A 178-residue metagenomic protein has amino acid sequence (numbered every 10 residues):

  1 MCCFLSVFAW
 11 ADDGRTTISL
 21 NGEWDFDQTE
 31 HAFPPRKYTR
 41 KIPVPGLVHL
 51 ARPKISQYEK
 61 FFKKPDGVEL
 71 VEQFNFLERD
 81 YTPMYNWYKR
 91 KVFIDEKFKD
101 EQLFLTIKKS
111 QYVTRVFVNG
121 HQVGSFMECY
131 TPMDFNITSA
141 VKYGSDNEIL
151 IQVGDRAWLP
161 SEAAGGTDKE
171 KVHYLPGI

Functional and structural regions predicted by a protein language model:
M1-S6: Bacterial N-terminal signal peptides
V7-D13, K91, F135: A short, compositionally biased domain-edge/stem linker segment
W10-E69, E148-S161, G165-K169, H173 (+1 more regions): Accessory carbohydrate-binding/adhesion or oligomerization-edge regions at the termini of glycan-active proteins
D27-H31, E78-I178: Accessory beta-strand-rich segments of carbohydrate-active enzymes
P53-Y58, D66-Q73, D80-P83, Y112-F117: Generic detector of short, locally flexible boundary/turn motifs and exposed helical patches
Q57-K60, L70-F74, Y88-R90, E101: N-terminal accessory segment at the very beginning of proteins
